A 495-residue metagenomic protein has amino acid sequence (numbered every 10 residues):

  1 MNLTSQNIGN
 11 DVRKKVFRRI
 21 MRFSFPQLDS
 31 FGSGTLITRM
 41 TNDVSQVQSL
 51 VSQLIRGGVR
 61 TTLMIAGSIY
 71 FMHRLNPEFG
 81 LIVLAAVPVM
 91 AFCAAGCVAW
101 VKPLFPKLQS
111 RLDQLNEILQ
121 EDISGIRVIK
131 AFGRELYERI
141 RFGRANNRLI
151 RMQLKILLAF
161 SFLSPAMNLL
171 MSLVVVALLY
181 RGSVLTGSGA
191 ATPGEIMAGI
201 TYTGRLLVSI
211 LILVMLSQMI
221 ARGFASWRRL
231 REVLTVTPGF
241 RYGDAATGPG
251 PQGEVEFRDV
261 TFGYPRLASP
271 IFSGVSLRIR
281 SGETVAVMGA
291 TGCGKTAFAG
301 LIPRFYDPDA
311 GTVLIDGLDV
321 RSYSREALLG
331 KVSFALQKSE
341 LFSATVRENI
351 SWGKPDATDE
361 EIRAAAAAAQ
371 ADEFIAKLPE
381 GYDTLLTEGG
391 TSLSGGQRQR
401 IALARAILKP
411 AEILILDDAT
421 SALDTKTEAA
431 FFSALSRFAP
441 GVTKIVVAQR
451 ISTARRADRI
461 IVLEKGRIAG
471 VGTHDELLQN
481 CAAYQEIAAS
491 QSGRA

Functional and structural regions predicted by a protein language model:
Q6, P26, G34, T38 (+4 more regions): Short active-site loops of ABC-family nucleotide-binding domains
V16, I20, I129, L230 (+1 more regions): Helix-loop junctions and hydrophobic alpha-helical segments within the transmembrane domains of large membrane
I20, F142, L230, F257-D259: Conserved catalytic Walker-motif region of ABC-type ATPase nucleotide-binding domains
R22-P26, N42-V51, I55, V59 (+7 more regions): An intracellular "coupling" helix at the cytosolic face of ABC transporter transmembrane type-1 domains
F71-A85, K155-R229, V233-L234: Helix-loop-helix
P238-G250: Pre-NBD coupling/linker segments of ABC/ABC-like ATPases
P249-A495: ABC-type nucleotide-binding domain
